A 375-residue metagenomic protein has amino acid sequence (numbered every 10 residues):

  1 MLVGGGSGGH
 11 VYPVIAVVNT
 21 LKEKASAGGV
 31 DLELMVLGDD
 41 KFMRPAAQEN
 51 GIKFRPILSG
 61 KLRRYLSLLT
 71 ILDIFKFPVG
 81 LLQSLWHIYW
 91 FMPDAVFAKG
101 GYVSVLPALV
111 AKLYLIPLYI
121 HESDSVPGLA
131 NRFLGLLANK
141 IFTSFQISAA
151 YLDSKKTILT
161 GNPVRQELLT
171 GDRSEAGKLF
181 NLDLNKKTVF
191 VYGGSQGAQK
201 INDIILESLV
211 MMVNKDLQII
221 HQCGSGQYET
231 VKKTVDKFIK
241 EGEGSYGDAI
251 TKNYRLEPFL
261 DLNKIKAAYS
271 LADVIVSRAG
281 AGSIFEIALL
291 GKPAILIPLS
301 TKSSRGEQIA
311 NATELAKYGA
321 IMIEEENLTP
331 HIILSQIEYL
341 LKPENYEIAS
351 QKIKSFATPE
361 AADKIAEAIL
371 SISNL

Functional and structural regions predicted by a protein language model:
L2-G5, G28-F75, C223-Q227, E326-N327: Conserved nucleotide-sugar phosphate-binding/catalytic loop shared by glycosyltransferases and other
K22, F42-R44, N50, E175-K178 (+4 more regions): Donor-nucleotide binding loops and adjacent catalytic segments primarily of GT-B fold Leloir glycosyltransferases
D31, K112-S174, L182-L184: Active-site-proximal region of nucleotide-activated glycan assembly enzymes, centered on histidine/acidic-rich loops
L62-A95, L113: An amphipathic, basic-hydrophobic alpha-helix
P93-A95, S270-F285: Acidic donor-binding loop of glycosyltransferase active sites
Y114, S270-A272, E286-I297: Conserved donor-binding/catalytic loop of nucleotide-activated donor transferases
N345-P359: A short, well-ordered alpha-helix in the C-terminal region of glycosyltransferases
T358-L375: C-terminal alpha-helical cap of glycosyltransferases
